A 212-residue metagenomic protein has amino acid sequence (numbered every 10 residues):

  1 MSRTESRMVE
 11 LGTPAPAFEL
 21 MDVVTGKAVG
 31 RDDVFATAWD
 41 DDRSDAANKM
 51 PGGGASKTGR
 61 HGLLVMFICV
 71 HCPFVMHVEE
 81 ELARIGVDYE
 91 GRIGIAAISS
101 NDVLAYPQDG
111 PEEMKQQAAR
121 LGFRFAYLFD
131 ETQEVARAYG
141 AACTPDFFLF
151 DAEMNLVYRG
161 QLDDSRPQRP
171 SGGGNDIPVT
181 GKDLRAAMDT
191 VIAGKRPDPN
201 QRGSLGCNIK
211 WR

Functional and structural regions predicted by a protein language model:
M1-I192, P197-N200, R212: Chalcogenol-based redox active-site neighborhoods
S204-R212: Amphipathic alpha-helical surface "interface" segments used for docking/oligomerization or membrane association within
